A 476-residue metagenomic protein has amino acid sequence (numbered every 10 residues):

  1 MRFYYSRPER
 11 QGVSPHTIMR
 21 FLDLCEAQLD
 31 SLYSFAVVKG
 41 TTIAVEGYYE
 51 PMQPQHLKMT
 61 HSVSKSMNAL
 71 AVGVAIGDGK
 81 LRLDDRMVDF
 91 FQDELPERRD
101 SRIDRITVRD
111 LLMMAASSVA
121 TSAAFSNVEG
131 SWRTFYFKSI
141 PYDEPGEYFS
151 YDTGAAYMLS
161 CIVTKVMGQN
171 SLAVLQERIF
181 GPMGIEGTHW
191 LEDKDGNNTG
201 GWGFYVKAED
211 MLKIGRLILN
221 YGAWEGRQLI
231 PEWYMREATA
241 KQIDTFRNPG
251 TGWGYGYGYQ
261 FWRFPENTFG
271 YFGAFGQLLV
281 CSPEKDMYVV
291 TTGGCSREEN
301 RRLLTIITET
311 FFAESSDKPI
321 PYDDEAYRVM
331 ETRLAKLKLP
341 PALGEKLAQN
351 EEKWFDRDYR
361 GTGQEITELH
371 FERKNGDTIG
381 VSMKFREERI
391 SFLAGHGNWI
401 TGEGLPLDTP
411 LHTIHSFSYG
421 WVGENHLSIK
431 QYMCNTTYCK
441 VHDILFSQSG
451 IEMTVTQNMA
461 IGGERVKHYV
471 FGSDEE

Functional and structural regions predicted by a protein language model:
T17-M52, D286-V289: A short, well-structured edge-of-sheet supersecondary motif
T41, M59-D84, L111, L159-V163 (+1 more regions): Active-site SXXK
T42-G47, R86-D89, A115, T121-F149 (+1 more regions): Short, charged, amphipathic alpha-helices and their helix-cap/turn boundaries
D78-A116, M167-W202, V206: Active-site helix/loop module of the DD-peptidase/beta-lactamase fold, centered on the serine-lysine SxxK catalytic
A155-I162, G200-A223, Q277-G294: Active-site-proximal alpha-helical segments within enzyme catalytic domains
M235-V290: Active-site Gly/Thr loop motif
G273-P341: Structured C-terminal helix/loop/strand segments within mature extracytoplasmic catalytic/sensor domains
D323-E476: Peripheral terminal and inter-domain segments
